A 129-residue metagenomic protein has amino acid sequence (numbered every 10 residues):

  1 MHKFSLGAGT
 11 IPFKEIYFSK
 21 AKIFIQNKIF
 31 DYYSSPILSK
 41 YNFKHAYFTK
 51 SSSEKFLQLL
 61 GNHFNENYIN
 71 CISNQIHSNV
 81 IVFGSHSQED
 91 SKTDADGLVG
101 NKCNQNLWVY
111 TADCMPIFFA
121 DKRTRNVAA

Functional and structural regions predicted by a protein language model:
M1-A129: Active-site microenvironment for binding and transforming phosphate-containing groups
